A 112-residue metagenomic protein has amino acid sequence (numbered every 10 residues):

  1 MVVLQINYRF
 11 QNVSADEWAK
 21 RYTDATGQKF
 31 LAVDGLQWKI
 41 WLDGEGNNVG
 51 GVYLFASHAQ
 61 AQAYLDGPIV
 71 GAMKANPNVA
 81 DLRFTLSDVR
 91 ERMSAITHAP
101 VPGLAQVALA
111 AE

Functional and structural regions predicted by a protein language model:
M1-N48, H58-G67, P77-E112: Short S/T/G/P-rich N-terminal loop/turn motif that feeds into the first structured element of a domain
G50-L54: A short, exposed loop/beta-hairpin motif centered on an aromatic-Gly-Thr core
